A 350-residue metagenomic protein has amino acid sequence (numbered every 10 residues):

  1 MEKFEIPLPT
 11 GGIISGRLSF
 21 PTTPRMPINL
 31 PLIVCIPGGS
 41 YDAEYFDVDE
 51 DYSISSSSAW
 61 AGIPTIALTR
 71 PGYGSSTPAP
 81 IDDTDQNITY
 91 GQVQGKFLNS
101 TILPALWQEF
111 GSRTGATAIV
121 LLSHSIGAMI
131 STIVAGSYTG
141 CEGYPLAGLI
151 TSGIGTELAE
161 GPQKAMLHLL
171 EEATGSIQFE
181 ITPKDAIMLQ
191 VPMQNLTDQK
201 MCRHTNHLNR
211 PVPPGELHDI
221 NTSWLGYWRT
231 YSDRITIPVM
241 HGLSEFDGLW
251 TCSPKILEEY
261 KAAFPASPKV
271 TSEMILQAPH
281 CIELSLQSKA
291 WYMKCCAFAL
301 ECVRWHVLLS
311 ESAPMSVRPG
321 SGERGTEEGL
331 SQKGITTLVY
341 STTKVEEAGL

Functional and structural regions predicted by a protein language model:
M1-P24: N-terminal cap/lid segment of alpha/beta-hydrolase-fold proteins
R25-S57: Short, surface-exposed "cap/lid" segments of acyl-processing enzymes
S55-T77: Conserved alpha/beta-hydrolase
Q86-F110: Alpha/beta-hydrolase active-site loop
S125-T151, E157: Conserved hydrolase catalytic core segment
E160-S253: Alpha/beta-hydrolase
E245-S272, A278: Conserved loop-alpha-helix segment in the C-terminal half of the alpha/beta-hydrolase fold that carries the catalytic
A278-Q287: Catalytic histidine-centered segment of alpha/beta-hydrolase-like enzymes
